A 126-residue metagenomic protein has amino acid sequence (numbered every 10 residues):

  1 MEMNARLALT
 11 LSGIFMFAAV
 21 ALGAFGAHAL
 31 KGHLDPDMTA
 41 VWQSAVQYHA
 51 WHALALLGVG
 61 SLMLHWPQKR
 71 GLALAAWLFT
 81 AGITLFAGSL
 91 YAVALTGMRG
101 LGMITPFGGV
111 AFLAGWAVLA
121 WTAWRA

Functional and structural regions predicted by a protein language model:
M1-A126: Polytopic transmembrane helical bundles with strong interfacial aromatic enrichment
